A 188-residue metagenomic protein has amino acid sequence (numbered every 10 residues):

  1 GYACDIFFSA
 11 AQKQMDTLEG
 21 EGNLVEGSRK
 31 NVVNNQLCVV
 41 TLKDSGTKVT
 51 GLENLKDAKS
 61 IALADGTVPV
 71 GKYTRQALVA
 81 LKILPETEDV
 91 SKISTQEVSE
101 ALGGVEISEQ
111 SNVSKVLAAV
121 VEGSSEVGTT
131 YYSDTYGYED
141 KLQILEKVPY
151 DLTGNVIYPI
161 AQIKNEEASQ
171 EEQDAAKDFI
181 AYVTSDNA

Functional and structural regions predicted by a protein language model:
G1-A3, S9-G20, V33, T41-A188: Exported/periplasmic ABC-transporter solute-binding proteins
G22-K30: Central helical "cap/lid" subdomain
L37: Internal catalytic or translocation cores that form aromatic/hydrophobic pockets or channels for amphipathic metabolites
